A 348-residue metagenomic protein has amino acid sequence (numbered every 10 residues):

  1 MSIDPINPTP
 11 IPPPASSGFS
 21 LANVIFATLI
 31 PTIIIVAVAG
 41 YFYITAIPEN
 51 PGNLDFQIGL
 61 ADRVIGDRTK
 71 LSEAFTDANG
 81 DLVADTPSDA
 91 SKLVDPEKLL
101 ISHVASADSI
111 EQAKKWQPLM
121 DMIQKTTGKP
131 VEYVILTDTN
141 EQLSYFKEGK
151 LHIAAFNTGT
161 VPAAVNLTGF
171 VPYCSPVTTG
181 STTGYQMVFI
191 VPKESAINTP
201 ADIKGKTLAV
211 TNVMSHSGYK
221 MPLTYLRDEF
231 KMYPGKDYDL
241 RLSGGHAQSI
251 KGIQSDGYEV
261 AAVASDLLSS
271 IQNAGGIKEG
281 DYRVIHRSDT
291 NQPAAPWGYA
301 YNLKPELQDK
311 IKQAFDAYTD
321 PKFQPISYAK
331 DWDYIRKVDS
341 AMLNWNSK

Functional and structural regions predicted by a protein language model:
S2-E141, F323-K348: N-terminal hydrophobic or amphipathic helices and topogenic motifs
T45, L143-D202: Acidic, polar ligand-binding/catalytic clefts
P96-K98, P118, T126-G128, E141 (+6 more regions): Extracytoplasmic
I101-Q124, G159, T179-K251, V260 (+2 more regions): Bilobed "Venus flytrap"/periplasmic-binding protein-like clamshell domains and structurally analogous long
V104-A105, T179-V188, G276-K312, P325-W345: Periplasmic-binding protein-like
P130-T137, P234-G245, R283-R287: Short beta-strand-to-loop elements that line the ligand-binding cleft of bilobed periplasmic-binding protein-like
K150, T207, G257: Conserved functional loop/turn residues at catalytic and ligand-binding sites
A155-T168, Y225-D228, G252-S255, E259-G280: A ligand-binding cleft/hinge motif common to bilobed small-molecule-binding domains
